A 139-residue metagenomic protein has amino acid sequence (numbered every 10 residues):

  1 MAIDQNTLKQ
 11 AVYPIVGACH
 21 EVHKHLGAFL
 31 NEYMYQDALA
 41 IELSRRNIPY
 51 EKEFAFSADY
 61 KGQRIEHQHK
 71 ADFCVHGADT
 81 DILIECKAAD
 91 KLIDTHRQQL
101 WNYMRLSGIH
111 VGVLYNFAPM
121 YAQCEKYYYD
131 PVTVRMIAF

Functional and structural regions predicted by a protein language model:
M1-L26: Interdomain/boundary linker segments immediately adjacent to catalytic/signaling cores
M1-N6, T133-F139: Intrinsically disordered, low-complexity and often Lys/Arg-enriched segments
H25-D79, M120-Q123, Y127-T133, F139: Active-site metal-binding core of divalent-cation-utilizing nuclease and nuclease-like domains
Q63-W101: Mid-chain, well-packed structural core segment of small domains
C86-R135: Nucleic-acid nuclease catalytic cores
